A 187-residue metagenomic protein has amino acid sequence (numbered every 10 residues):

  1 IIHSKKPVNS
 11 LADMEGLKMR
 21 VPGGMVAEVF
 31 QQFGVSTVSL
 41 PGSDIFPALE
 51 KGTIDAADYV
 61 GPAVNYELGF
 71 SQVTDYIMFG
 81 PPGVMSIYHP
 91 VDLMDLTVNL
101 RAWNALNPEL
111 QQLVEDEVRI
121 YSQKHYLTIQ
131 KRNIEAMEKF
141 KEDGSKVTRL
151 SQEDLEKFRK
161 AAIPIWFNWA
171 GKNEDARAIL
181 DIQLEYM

Functional and structural regions predicted by a protein language model:
I1-M187: N-terminal secretory/targeting leader peptides
